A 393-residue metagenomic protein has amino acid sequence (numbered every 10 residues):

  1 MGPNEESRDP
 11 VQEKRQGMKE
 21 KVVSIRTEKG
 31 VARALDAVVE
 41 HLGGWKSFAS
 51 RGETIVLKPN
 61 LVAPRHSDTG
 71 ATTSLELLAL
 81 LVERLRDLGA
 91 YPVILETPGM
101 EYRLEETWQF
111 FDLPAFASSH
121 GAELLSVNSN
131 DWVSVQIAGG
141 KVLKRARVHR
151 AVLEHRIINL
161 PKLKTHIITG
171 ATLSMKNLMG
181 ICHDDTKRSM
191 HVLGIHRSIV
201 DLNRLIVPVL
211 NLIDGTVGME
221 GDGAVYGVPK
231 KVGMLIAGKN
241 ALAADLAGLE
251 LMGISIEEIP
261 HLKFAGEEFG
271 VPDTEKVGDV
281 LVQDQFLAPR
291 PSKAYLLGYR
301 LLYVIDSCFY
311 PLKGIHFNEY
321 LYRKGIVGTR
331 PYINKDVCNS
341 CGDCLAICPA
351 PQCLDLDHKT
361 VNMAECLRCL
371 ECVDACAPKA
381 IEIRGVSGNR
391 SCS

Functional and structural regions predicted by a protein language model:
G2-K335, N339-C341, L345-H358, M363 (+2 more regions): N-terminal and secondary-structure boundary signal
C366, L370: Cysteine-rich micro-motifs
